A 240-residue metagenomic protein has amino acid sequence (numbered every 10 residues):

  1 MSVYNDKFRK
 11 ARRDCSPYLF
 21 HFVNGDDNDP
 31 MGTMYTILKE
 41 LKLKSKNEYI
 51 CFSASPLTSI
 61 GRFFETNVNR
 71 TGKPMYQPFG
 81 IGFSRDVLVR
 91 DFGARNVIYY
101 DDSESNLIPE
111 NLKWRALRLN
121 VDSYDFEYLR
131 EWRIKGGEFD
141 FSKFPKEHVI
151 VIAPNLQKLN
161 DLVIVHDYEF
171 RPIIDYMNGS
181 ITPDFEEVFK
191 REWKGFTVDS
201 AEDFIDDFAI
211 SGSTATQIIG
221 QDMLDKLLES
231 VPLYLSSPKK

Functional and structural regions predicted by a protein language model:
M1-K240: NAD-dependent ADP-ribosyltransferases
